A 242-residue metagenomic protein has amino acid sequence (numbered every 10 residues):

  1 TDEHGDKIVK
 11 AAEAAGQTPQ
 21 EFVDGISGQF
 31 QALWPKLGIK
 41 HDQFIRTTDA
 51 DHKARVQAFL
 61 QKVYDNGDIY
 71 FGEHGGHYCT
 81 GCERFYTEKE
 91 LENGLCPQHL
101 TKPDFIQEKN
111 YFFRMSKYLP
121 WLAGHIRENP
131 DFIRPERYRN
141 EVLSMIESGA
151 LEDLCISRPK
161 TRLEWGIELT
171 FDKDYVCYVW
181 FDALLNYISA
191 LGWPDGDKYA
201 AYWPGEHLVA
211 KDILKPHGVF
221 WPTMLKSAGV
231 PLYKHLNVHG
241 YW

Functional and structural regions predicted by a protein language model:
T1-F132, L151: N-terminal, positively charged nucleic-acid-binding surface of large information/translation enzymes
D51-R55, I106-W242: Structured secondary-structure scaffolds
